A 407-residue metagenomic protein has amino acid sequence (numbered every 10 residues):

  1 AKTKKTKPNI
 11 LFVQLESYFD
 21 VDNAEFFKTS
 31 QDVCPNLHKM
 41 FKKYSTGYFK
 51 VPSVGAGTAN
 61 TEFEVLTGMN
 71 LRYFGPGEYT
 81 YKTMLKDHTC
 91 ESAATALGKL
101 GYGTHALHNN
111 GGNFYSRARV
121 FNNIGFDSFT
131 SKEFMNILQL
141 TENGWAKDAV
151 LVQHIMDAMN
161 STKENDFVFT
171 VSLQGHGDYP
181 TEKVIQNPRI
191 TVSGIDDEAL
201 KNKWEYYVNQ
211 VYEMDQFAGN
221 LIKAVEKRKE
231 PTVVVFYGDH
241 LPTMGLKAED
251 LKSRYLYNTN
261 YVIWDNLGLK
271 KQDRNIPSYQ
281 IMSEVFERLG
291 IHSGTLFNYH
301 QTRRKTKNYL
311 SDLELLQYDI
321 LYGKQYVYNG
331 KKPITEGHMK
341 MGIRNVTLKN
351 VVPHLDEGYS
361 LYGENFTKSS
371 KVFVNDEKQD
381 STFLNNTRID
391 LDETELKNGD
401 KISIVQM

Functional and structural regions predicted by a protein language model:
T3-K7, F12-L15, D20-D390, E395-M407: Solvent-exposed soluble domains appended to multi-pass membrane proteins
